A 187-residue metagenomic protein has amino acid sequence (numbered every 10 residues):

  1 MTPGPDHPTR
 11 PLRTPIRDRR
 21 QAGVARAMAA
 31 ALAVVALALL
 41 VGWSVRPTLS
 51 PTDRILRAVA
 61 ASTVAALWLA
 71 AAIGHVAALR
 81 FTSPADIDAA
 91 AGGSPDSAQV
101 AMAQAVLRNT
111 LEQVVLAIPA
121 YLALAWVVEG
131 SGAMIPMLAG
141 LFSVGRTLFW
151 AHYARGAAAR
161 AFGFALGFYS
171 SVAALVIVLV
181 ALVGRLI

Functional and structural regions predicted by a protein language model:
T14-L69: Long, highly hydrophobic alpha-helical transmembrane signal-anchor segments
A31-V35, R108-Y121: Core segments of transmembrane alpha-helices that mediate helix-helix packing or line hydrophobic substrate/ligand
L32-A36, A98, G163-V178: Small-residue-rich segments of transmembrane alpha-helices in multi-pass membrane proteins, especially helix faces
I73-S97: Membrane-helix interface/capping segments
A89-Q113: Short membrane-interface loop/juxtamembrane segments of multi-pass integral membrane proteins
Q113-M137: Alpha-helical transmembrane segments and their membrane-interface junctions in multi-pass membrane proteins
T147-A173: Interfacial loop-to-transmembrane junctions
V176-I187: Juxtamembrane boundary at the C-terminal end of a transmembrane helix
